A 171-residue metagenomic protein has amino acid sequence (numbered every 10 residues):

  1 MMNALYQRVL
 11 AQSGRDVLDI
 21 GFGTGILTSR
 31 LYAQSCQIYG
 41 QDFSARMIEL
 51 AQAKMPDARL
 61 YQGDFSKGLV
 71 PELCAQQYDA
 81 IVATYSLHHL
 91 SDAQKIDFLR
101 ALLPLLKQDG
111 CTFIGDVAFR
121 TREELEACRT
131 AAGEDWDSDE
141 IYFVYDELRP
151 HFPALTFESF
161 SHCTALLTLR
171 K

Functional and structural regions predicted by a protein language model:
M1-D16, T24-E72, F113-R170: Class I (Rossmann-like) S-adenosyl-L-methionine-dependent methyltransferase catalytic domain, capturing the SAM-binding
I20: Conserved beta-strand/loop positions that form the S-adenosyl-L-methionine
V82: A conserved beta-strand element that flanks and buttresses the S-adenosyl-L-methionine
Y85-S86: Short catalytic micro-motifs in class I SAM-dependent methyltransferases
Q94-D97, E147: An acidic, carboxylate-rich microenvironment
I96-Q108: A short glycine-rich, Lys/Arg-flanked "PGG" loop and its adjoining helix->strand segment in the class I
